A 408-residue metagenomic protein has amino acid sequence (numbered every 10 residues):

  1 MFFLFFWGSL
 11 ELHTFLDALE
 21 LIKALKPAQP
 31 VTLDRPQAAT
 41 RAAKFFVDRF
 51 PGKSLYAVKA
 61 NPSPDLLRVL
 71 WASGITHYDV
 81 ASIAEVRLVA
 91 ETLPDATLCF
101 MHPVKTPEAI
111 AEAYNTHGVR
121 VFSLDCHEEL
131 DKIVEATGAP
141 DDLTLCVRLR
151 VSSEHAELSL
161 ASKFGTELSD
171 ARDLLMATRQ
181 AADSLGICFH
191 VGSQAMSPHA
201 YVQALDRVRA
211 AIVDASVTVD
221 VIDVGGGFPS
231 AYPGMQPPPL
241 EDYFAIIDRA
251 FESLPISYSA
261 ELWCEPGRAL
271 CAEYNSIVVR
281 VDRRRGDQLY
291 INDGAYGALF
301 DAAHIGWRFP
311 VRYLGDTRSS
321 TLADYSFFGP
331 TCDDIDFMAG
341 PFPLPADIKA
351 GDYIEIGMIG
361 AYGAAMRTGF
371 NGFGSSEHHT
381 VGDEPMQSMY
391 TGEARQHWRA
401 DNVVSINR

Functional and structural regions predicted by a protein language model:
M1-D142, M176-A182, D214-T218, V381-R408: A charged N-terminal "starter" segment
A39, K59, S82, A113 (+6 more regions): Conserved, mostly hydrophobic/aromatic
A57, D125, T144-R150, C188-H190 (+3 more regions): Short beta-strand segments
A60-P62, A84, V104-T106, C126-E128 (+7 more regions): Active-site-proximal loop/turn and secondary-structure-junction residues that shape catalytic pockets, frequently
L66, V86-V89, A109, K132 (+5 more regions): Active-site-proximal flexible loops/turns
E91-L93, Y114-N115, T137-P140, A156 (+6 more regions): Solvent-exposed alpha-helices and their adjacent loops that cap or buttress functional pockets in soluble metabolic
V151-D287, N371: Active-site loop/helix belt of alpha/beta enzymes
I246, E261-R408: Charged (often Lys/Glu-rich) extended helix/loop segments that serve as interaction or gating elements
